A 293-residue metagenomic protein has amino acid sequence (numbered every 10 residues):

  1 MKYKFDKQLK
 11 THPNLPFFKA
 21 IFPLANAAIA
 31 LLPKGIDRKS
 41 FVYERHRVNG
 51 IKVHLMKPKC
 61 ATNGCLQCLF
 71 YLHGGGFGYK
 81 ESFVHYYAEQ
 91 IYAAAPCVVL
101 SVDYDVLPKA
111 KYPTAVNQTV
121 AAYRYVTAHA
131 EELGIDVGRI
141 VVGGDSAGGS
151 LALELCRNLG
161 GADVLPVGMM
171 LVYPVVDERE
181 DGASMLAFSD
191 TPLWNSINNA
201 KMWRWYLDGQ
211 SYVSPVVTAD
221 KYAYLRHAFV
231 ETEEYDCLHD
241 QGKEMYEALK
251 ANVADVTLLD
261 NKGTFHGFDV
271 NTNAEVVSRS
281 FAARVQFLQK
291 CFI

Functional and structural regions predicted by a protein language model:
M1-A61: A glycine/proline-hinged amphipathic helix-loop "lid/cap" segment that gates access to hydrophobic ligand pockets
L9-H12, V42-I293: Alpha/beta-hydrolase superfamily serine-hydrolase fold, recognizing
